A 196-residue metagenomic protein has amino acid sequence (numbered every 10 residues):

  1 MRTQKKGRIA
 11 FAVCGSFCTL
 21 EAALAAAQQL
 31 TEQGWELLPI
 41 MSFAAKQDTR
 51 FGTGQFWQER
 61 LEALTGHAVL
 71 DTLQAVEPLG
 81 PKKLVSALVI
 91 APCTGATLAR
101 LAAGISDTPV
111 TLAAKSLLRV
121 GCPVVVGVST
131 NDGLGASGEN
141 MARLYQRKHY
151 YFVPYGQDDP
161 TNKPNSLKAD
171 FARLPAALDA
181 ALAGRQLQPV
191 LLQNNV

Functional and structural regions predicted by a protein language model:
M1-V124, S129-V196: A cross-family phosphate/adenosyl-ligand binding-site feature
